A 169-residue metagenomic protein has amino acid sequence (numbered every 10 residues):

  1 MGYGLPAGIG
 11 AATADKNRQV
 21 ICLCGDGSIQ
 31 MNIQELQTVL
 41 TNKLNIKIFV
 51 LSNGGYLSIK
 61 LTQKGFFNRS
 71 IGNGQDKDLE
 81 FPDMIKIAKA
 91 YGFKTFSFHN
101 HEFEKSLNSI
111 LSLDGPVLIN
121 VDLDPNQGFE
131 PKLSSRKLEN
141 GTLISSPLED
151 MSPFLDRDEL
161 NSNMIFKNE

Functional and structural regions predicted by a protein language model:
M1-E169: Thiamine diphosphate
